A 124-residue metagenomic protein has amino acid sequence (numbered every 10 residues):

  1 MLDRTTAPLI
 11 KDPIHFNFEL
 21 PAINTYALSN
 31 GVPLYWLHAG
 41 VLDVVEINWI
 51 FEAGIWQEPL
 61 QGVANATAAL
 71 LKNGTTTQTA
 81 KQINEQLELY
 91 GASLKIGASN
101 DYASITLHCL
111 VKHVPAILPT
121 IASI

Functional and structural regions predicted by a protein language model:
M1-Q86, T106-C109, P119: His/Glu-rich zincin catalytic helix
L2-R4, E88-I124: Acidic/histidine-enriched segments that form metal/cofactor-coordinating and catalytic pocket/exosite environments
